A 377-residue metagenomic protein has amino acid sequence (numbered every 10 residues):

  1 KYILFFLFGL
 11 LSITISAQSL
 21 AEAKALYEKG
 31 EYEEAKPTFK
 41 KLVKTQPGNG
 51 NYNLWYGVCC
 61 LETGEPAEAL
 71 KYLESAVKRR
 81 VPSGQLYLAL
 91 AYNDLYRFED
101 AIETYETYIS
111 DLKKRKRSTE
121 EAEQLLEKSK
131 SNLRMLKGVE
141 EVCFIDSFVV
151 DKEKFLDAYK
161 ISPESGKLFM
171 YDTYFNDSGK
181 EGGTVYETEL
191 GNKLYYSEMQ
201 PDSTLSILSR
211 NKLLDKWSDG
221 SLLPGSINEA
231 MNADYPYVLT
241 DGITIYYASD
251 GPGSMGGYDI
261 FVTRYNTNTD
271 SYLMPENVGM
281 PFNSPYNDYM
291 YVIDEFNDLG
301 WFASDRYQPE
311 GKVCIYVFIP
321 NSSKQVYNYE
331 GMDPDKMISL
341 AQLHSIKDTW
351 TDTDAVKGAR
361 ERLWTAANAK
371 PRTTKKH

Functional and structural regions predicted by a protein language model:
Q18-G48, W55: Alpha-helical segment of the N-proximal tetratricopeptide repeat
P47, R79-V81, K113: Short coil turns that delineate tetratricopeptide repeat
E62, Y87, D94, F98 (+1 more regions): Short, conserved micro-motifs composed of acidic
